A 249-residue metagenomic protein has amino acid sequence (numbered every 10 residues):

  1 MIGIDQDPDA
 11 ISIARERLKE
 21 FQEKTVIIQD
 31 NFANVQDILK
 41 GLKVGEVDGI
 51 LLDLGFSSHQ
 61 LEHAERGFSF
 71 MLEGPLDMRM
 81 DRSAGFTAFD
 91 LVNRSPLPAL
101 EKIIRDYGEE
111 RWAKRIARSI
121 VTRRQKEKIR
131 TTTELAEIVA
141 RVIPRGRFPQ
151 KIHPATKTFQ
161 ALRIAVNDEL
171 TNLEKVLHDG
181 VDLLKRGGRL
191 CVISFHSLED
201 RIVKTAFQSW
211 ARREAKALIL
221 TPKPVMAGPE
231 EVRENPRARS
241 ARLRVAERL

Functional and structural regions predicted by a protein language model:
M1-L249: S-adenosyl-L-methionine-dependent methyltransferase catalytic core, i.e., the SAM/SAH-binding region
